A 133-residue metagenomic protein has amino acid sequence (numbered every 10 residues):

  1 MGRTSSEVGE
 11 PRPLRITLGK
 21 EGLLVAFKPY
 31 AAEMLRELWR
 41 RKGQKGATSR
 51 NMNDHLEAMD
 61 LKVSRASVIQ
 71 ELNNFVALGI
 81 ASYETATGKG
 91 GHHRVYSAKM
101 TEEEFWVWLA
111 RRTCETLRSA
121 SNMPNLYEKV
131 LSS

Functional and structural regions predicted by a protein language model:
G2-R36, R40-R41: Short alpha-helical segments that sit at the start of domains
F27, A86-V107: Short, cationic-aromatic polyanion-contact patches
Q44, N74-L78, T101-E104: Short, charged/polar surface micro-motifs in flexible loops or helix N-caps
Q44-L56: Short acidic, hydrophobic short linear motifs in intrinsically disordered regions
A58-D60: Amphipathic alpha-helical scaffolds
K62-A77: Short amphipathic alpha-helical interaction segments
V76-T87: A short, conserved structural fragment
E104-S133: Amphipathic alpha-helical dimerization/coiled-coil segments that flank or bridge DNA-binding/regulatory modules
